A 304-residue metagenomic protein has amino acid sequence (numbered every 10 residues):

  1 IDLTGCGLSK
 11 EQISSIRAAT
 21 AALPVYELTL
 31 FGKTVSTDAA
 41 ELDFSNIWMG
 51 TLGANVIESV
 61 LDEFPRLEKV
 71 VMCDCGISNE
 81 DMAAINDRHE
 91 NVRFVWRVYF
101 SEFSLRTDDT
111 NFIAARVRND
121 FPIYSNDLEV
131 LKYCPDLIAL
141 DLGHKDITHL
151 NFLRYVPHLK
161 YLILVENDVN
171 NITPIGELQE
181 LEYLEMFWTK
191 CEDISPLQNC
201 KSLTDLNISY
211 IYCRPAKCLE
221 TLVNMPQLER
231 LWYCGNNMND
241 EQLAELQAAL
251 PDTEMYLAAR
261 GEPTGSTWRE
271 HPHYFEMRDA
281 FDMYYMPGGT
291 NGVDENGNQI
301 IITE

Functional and structural regions predicted by a protein language model:
I1-L8, T20-I77, D87-F103, T107-V130 (+7 more regions): Concave beta-strand-loop units of leucine-rich repeat
K10-I13, N79-M82, L243: Intrinsic low-complexity tandem-repeat regions in disordered proteins
